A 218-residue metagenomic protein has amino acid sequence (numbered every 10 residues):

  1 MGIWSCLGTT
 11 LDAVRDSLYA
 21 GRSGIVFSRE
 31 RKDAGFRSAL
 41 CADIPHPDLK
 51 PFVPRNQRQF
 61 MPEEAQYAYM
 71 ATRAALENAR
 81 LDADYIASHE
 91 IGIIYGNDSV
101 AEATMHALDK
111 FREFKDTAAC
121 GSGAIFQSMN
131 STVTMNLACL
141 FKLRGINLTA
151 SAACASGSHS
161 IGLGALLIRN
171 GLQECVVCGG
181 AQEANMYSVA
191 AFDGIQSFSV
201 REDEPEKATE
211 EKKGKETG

Functional and structural regions predicted by a protein language model:
M1, S5, R58-Y85, E90: N-terminal amphipathic, basic-rich helices that act as targeting or association modules
M1-R55: ACP-dependent fatty acid/polyketide chain-elongation machinery
T9-D12, S23-G24, E30, E77-A87 (+1 more regions): Acyl-thioester C-C bond-transforming condensing/cleaving domain
D16, S38, A42, Q66-A74 (+1 more regions): N-terminal, well-ordered alpha-helical segments
L40, H89-I91, I146: A generic secondary-structure signal marking the coil-to-beta-strand transition
P54-A65, C120-Q127: Short gly/ser-rich anion-binding loops that grip negatively charged ligand groups
G92-G96: Extended hydrophobic secondary-structure segments that form protein cores and membrane-embedded regions
